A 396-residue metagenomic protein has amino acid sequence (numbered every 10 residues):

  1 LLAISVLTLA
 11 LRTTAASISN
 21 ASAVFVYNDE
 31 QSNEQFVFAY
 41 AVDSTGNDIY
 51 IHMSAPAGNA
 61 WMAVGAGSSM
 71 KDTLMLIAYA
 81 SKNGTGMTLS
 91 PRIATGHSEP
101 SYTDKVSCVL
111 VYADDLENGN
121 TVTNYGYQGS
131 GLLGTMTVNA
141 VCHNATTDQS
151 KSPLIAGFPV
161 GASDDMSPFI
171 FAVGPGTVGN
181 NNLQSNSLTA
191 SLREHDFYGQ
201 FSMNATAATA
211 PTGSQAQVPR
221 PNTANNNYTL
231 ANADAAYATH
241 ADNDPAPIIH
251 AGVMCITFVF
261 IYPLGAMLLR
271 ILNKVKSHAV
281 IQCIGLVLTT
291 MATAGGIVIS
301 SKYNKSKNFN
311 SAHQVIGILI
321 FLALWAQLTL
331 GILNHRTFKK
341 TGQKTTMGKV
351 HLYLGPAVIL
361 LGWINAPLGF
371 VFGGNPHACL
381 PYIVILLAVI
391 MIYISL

Functional and structural regions predicted by a protein language model:
L2-S17, M203, T212-L396: Membrane-embedded alpha-helical bundles that constitute the cytochrome b-like, heme-associated redox core of multi-pass
T13-A238: Extracellular-facing/secreted segment signature in eukaryotic proteins
